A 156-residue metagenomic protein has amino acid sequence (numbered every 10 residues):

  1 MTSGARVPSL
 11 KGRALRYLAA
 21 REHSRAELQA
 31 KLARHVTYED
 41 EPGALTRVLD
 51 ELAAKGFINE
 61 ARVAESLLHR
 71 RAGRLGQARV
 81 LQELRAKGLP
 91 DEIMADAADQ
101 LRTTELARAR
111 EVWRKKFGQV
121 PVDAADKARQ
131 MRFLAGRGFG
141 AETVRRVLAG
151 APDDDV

Functional and structural regions predicted by a protein language model:
M1-V156: An alpha-helical, amphipathic repeat domain used for nucleic-acid recognition, typified by the mTERF helical solenoid
